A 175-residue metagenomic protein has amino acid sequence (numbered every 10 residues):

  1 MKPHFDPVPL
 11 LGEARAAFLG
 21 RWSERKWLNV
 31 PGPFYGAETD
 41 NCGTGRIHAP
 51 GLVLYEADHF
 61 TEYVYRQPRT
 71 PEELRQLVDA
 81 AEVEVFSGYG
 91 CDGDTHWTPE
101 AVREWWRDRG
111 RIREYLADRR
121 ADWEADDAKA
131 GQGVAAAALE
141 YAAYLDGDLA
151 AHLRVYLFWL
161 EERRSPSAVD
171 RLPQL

Functional and structural regions predicted by a protein language model:
M1-C42: Ferredoxin-type iron-sulfur electron-transfer modules and their immediate structural context
D6-L19, V53-Q76, D92-D108: Non-heme iron-sulfur electron-transfer modules
F18, S23, A101-V102, R119 (+1 more regions): Acidic, low-complexity intrinsically disordered regions
W22-E24, H48-L52: Short small/polar-residue motifs
Y35-P50, P71-S87: Cysteine-centered iron-sulfur cluster-binding motifs in ferredoxin-type domains/subunits of redox enzymes
E62-V64, A81-E82, G90-G93, R111-I112 (+1 more regions): Short, surface-exposed, polar/charged, turn-prone segments marking secondary-structure boundaries
Y89, W105-L175: Flexible, low-complexity linker and terminal segments
